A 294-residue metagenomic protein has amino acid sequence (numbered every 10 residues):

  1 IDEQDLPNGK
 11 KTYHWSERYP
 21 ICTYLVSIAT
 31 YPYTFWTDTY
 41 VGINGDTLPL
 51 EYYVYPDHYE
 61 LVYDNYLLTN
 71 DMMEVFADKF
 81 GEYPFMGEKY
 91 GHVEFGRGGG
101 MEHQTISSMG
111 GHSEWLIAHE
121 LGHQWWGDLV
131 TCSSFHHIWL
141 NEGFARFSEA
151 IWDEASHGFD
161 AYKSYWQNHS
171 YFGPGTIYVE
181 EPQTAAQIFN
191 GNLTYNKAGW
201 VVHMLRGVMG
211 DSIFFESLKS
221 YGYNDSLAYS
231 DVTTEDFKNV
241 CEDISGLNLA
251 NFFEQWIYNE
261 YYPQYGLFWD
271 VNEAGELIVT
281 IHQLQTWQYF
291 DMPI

Functional and structural regions predicted by a protein language model:
I1-A118, F147: Hydrophobic helix-coil surface modules that form long, contiguous segments used for peptide/substrate interaction
N44-P49, W115, H119-G122, N168-P182: Active-site-adjacent bridging/hinge elements
V54-D64, T105-S108, S134-F135, Q187-G191 (+2 more regions): Second-shell loop/turn segments in exported
T105-S164: Zinc-dependent metallopeptidase catalytic helix centered on the HExxH motif and its immediate flanking segment
I138-M204, V208-M209, L227-A228: Acidic/His/Gly-enriched intrinsically disordered linker/tail segments that often contain short helix/coil "MoRF-like"
G191-V279: Amphipathic alpha-helical substructures
T280-L284: Short edge beta-strand/loop segments characteristic of extracellular beta-sandwich folds
Q285-F290: A short beta-turn/strand-edge loop motif at beta-sheet boundaries
